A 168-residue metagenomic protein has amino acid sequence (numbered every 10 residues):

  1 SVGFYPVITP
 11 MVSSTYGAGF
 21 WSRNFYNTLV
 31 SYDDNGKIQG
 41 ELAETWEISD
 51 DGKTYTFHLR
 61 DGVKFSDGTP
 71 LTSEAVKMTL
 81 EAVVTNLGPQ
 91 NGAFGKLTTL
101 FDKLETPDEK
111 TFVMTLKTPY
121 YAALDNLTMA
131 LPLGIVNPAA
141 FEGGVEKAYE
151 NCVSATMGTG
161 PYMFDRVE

Functional and structural regions predicted by a protein language model:
S1-D50, E81, A155-T159: N-terminal lobe/hinge region of extracytoplasmic solute-binding protein
G3-P6, G36, G62-K64, V83 (+1 more regions): Solvent-exposed loop/turn segments at secondary-structure junctions within structured extracellular/periplasmic domains
M11, N27, L59-D67, L100-D102 (+2 more regions): Second-shell loop/turn segments in exported
F20, N24, K37, E41 (+6 more regions): Extracytoplasmic/secreted proteins, especially bacterial periplasmic and envelope-associated proteins
S31, I48, T106, F164-R166: A residue-level detector for short acidic-glycine micro-motifs
D33, K37, A130-E168: Gly/Pro-rich hinge or "lid" segments in bacterial periplasmic/extracellular proteins
E44-P89, P107, V113: Aromatic- and charge-enriched surface segment that lines or borders ligand/interaction sites
A93-F141, R166-E168: Surface-exposed binding/hinge segments that line and control ligand-binding clefts or catalytic entry sites
